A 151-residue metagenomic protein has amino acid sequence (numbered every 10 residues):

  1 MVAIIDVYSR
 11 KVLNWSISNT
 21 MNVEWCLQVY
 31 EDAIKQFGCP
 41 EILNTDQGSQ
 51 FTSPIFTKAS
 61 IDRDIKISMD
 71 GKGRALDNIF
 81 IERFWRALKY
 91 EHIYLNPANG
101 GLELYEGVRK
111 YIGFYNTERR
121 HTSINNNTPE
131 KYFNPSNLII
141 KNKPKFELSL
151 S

Functional and structural regions predicted by a protein language model:
M1-V7: Extended hydrophobic
V2, I42, K66: Hydrophobic "anchor" residues on beta-strands that sit immediately upstream of conserved functional sites
V7, Q47, T117: Residues immediately flanking
S9-V12: Hydrophobic "anchor" residues
W15-F37: Active-site beta-loop-alpha junctions of metal-dependent nucleic acid enzymes, especially the RNase H-like/DDE
A33, I55, A59-R63: Alpha-helical structural signal in soluble globular domains
T45-Q47, S53-F56, I67-K89, G100-E106 (+1 more regions): RNase H-like two-metal-ion nuclease catalytic core shared by retroviral integrases and related mobile-element nucleases
I61-I65, K89-S151: C-terminal domain-tail junction helix/linker
